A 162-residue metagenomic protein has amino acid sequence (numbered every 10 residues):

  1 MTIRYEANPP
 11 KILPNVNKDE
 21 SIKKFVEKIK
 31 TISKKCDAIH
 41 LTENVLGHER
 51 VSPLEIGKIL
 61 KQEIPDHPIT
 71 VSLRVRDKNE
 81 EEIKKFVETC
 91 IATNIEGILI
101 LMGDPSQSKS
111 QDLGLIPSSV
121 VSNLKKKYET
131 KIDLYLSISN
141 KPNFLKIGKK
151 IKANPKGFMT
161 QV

Functional and structural regions predicted by a protein language model:
M1-L41, A92: Conserved N-terminal beta1-alpha1 strand-loop-helix module at the mouth
I3-P9, D37-L41, I69-L73, I98-I100 (+2 more regions): Hydrophobic faces of well-ordered beta-strands that scaffold small-molecule active sites in alpha/beta enzyme cores
P14-I32, E80-E88, N140-K149: Short, acidic/polar
N17, S33-I56, M102-L113, P155-V162: Glycine-rich, proline-tolerant flexible connector loops at the mouths of alpha/beta enzymes
I29-K34, L54-D66, V87-I95, K125-E129 (+1 more regions): Acidic (Asp/Glu)-rich catalytic clusters
G47-S72, L113-L136: Alpha-helix-loop-beta-strand connector modules within alpha/beta enzyme cores
P68-T93: Hydrophobic/aromatic-rich structural module bridging two neighboring secondary-structure elements via a short loop
G97-T160: Conserved anion-binding
